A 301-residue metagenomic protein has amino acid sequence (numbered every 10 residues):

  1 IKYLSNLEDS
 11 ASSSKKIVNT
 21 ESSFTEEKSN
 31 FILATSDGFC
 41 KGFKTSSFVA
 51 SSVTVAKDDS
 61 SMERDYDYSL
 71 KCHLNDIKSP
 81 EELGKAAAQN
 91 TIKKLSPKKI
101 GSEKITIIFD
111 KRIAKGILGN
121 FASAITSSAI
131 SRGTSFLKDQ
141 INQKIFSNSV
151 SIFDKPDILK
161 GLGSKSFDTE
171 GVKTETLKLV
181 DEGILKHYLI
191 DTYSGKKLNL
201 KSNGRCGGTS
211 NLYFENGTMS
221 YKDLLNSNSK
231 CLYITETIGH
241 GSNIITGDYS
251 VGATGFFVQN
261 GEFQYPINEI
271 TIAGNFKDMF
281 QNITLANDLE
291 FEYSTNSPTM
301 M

Functional and structural regions predicted by a protein language model:
I1-K165, V172-E175, D181-I184, E262 (+1 more regions): Active-site bordering "gate/hinge" segments that shape substrate access to catalytic or cofactor-binding pockets
Q140-M301: Dual-mode signal for accessory low-complexity, basic/Gly-rich regions
